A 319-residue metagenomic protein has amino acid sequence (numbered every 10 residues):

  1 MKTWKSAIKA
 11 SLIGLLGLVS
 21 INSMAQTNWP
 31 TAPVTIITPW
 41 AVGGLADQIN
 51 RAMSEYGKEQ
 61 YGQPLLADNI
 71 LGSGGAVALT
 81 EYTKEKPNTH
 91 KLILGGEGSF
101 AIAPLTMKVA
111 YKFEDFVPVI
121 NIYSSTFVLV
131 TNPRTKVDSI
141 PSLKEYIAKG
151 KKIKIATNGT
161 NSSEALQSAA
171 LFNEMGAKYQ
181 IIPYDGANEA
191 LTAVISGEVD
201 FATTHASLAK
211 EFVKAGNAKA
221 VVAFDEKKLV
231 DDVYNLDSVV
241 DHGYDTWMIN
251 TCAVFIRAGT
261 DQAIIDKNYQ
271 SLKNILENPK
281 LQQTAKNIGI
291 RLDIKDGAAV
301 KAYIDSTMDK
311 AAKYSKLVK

Functional and structural regions predicted by a protein language model:
M1-L12: Bacterial N-terminal signal peptides that target proteins for export
S20-N22: N-terminal signal peptide c-region/cleavage motif recognized by signal peptidases
Q26-D115, K151, T160, E164 (+4 more regions): N-terminal (or domain-start) structured segment
A32, E81-H90, E97, P104-E189 (+2 more regions): Hinge/capping helix and adjacent helix->loop/strand transition within the periplasmic-binding protein
G98, G159, H205-L208, F224-K228 (+1 more regions): Glycine-rich beta-alpha junction loops
K112-I122, K178-I182, D200, E211-W247: Short beta-strand->loop
K273, E277, Q282-Y303: Mature extracytoplasmic/periplasmic domains
D296-K319: Extracellular/periplasmic bilobal clamshell ligand-binding domains
